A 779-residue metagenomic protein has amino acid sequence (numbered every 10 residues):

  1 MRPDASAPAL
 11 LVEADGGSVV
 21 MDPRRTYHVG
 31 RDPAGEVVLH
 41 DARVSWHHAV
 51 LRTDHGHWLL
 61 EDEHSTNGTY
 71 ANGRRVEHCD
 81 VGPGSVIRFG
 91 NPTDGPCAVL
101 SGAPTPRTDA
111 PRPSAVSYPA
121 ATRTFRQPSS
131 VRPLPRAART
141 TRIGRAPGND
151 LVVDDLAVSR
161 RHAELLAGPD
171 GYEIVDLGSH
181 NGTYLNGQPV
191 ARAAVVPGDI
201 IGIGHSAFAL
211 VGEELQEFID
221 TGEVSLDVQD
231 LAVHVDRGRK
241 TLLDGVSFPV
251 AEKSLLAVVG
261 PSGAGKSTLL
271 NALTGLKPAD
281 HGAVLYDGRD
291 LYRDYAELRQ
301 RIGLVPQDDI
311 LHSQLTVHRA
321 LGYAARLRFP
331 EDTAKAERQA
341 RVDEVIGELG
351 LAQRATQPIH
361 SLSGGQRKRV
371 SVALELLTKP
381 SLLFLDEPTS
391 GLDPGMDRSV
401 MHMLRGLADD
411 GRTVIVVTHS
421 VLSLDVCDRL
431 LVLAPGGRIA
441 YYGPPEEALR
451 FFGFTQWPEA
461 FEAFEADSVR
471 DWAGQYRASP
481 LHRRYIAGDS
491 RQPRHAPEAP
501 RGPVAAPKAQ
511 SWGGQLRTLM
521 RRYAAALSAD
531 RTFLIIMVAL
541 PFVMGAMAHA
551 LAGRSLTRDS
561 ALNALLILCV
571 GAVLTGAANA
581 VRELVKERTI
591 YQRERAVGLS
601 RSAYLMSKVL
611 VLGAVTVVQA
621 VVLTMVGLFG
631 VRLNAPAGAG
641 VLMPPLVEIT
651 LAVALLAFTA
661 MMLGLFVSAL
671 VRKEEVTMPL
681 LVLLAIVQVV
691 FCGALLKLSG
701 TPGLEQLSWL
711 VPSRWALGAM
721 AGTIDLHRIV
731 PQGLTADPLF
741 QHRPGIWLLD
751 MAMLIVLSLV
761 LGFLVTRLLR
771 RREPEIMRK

Functional and structural regions predicted by a protein language model:
S18-N91, P133-H205: Forkhead-associated
G56, A71, L185, G282-D290 (+1 more regions): Conserved ABC transporter NBD signature motif
Y172, H180-N181, L185-N186, V196-I200 (+13 more regions): Topological signature of polytopic alpha-helical transporters
T274: Helix-to-loop junction immediately C-terminal to a conserved catalytic motif
S313-P330: Q-loop/switch helix immediately C-terminal to the Walker
E337-R354: Conserved ABC ATPase "signature" region
E375-L377: ABC ATPase C-loop
F454-W457, A525-K779: Membrane-spanning alpha-helical segments of multipass transporters and channels
